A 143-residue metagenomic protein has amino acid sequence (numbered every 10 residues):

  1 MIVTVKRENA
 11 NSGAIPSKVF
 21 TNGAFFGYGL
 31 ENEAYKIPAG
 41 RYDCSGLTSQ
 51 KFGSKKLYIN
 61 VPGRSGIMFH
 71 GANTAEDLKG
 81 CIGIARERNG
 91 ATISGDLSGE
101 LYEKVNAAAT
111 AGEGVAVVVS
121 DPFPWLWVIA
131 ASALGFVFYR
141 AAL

Functional and structural regions predicted by a protein language model:
M1-V115: Cell wall/extracellular polymer interaction/catalysis modules
V118-D121: Low-complexity intrinsically disordered segments
F123-L143: Single-pass alpha-helical membrane anchors
